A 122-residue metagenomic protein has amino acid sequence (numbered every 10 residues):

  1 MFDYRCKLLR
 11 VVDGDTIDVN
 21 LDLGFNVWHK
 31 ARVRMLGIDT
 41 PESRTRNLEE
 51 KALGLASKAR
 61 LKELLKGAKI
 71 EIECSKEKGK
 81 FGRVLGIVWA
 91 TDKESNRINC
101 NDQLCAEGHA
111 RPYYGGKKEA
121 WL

Functional and structural regions predicted by a protein language model:
M1-L122: Small beta-barrel nucleic-acid-binding modules, primarily SNase/OB-fold domains and secondarily Tudor-like barrels
